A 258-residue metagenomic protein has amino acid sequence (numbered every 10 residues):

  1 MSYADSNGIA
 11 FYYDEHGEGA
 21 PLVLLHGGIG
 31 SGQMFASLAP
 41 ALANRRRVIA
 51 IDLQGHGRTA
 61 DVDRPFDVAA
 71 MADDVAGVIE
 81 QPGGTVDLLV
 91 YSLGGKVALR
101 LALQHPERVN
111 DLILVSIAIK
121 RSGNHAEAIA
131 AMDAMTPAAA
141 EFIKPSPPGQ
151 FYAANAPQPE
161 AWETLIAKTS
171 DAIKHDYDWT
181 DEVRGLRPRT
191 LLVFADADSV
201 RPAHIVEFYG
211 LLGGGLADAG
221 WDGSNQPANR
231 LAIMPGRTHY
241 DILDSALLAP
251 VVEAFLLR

Functional and structural regions predicted by a protein language model:
I9-A60: Conserved HGGG/HGGXW glycine-rich cap/lid loop of the alpha/beta-hydrolase fold
S37, I49-L89: Active-site loop/oxyanion-hole signature of alpha/beta-hydrolase fold enzymes
K96-Q104, N110-G149: Flexible "cap/lid" loop of the alpha/beta hydrolase fold
I166-E182: Active-site nucleophile elbow and catalytic-triad environment of alpha/beta-hydrolase enzymes
L186, L192-F194: Short beta-strand/loop motif that positions the catalytic acidic residue of the alpha/beta-hydrolase fold
A197-R201, H239-Y240: Acidic catalytic loop of the alpha/beta-hydrolase fold
S199-E207, L216: Conserved alpha/beta-hydrolase "acid-adjacent" motif
A232-A246: Catalytic histidine-centered segment of alpha/beta-hydrolase-like enzymes
